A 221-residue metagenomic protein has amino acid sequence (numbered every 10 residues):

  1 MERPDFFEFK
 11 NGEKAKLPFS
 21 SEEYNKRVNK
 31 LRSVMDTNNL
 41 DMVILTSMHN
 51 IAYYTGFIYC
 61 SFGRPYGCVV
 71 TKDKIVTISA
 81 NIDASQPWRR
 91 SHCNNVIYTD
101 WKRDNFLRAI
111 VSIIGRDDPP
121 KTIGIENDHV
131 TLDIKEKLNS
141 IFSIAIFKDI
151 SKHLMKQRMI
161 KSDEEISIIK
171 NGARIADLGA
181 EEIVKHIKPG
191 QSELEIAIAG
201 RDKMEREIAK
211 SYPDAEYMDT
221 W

Functional and structural regions predicted by a protein language model:
M1-G179: A composition/biophysics-driven feature that prefers long, compositionally simple stretches
F19, V34-I51, V130, D177-W221: Active-site cores enriched in adjacent His and Asp/Glu residues with nearby glycine-rich loops that coordinate divalent
